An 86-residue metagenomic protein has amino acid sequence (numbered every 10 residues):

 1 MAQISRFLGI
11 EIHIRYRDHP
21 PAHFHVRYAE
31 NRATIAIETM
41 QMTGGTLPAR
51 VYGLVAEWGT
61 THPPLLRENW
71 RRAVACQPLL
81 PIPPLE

Functional and structural regions predicted by a protein language model:
M1-E86: Basic nucleic-acid-binding interfaces
